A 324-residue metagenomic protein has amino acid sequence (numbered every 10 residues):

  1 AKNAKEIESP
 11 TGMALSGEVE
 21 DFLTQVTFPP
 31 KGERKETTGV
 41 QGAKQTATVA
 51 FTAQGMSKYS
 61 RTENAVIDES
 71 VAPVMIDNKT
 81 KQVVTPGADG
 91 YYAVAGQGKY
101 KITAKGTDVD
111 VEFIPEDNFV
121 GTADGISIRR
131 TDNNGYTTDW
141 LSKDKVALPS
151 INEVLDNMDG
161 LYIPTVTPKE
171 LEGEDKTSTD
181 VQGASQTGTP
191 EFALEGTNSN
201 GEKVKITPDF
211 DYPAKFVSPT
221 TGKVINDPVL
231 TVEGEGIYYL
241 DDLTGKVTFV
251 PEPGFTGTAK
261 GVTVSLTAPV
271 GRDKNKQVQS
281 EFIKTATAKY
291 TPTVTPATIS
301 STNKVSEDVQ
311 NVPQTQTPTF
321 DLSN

Functional and structural regions predicted by a protein language model:
A1, A88-M158, V224-A286: Acidic, turn/loop-rich segments in luminal/extracellular domains of secretory-pathway and cell-surface proteins
A1-P29, F51-E63: A broad "non-catalytic interaction surface" signal
A4-E8, L230-T231, I299-S301: Short amphipathic alpha-helical surface micro-motifs
I7-S9, D175, L240: Sparse, context-dependent recognition of short Cys/His-centered cofactor- or disulfide-binding micro-motifs
E8-G12, P86-A88, P149, G201: Intrinsically disordered, low-complexity boundary segments flanking structured domains
S16-E18, Q41-A43, K105-T107, V120-T122 (+4 more regions): Solvent-exposed loop and beta-edge segments used for protein-protein assembly and interaction
T27-V66, T131-T207, S265-N324: Extracellular interdomain linkers/hinges and stalk-like, low-complexity segments in secreted or single-pass
K44-D110, I114, S185-T244, A286-Y290 (+1 more regions): Surface-exposed or secretory-pathway low-complexity segments enriched in glycine-proline and Ser/Thr/acidic residues
